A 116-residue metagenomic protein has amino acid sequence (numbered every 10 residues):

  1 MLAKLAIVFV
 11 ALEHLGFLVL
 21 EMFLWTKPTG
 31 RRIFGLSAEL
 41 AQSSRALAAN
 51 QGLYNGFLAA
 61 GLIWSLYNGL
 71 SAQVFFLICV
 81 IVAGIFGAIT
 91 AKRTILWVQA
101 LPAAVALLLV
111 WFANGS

Functional and structural regions predicted by a protein language model:
L2-F9, Y54, F75, T94 (+1 more regions): Alpha-helical transmembrane segments of integral membrane proteins
L2-W25: N-terminal signal-anchor transmembrane alpha helix
F17-E21, L58, A106: Alpha-helical transmembrane segments and their lipid-water interface positions in multi-pass membrane proteins
F23-S44: Cytosolic, membrane-interface loops and tails of multi-pass inner-membrane proteins
S37-G56, F86: Membrane interfacial helix-start motif at the N-side
Q51-I63, A103: Core segments of transmembrane alpha-helices that mediate helix-helix packing or line hydrophobic substrate/ligand
I63-I85, I89-L101: Transmembrane helix-loop-helix
L107-S116: Juxtamembrane boundary at the C-terminal end of a transmembrane helix
